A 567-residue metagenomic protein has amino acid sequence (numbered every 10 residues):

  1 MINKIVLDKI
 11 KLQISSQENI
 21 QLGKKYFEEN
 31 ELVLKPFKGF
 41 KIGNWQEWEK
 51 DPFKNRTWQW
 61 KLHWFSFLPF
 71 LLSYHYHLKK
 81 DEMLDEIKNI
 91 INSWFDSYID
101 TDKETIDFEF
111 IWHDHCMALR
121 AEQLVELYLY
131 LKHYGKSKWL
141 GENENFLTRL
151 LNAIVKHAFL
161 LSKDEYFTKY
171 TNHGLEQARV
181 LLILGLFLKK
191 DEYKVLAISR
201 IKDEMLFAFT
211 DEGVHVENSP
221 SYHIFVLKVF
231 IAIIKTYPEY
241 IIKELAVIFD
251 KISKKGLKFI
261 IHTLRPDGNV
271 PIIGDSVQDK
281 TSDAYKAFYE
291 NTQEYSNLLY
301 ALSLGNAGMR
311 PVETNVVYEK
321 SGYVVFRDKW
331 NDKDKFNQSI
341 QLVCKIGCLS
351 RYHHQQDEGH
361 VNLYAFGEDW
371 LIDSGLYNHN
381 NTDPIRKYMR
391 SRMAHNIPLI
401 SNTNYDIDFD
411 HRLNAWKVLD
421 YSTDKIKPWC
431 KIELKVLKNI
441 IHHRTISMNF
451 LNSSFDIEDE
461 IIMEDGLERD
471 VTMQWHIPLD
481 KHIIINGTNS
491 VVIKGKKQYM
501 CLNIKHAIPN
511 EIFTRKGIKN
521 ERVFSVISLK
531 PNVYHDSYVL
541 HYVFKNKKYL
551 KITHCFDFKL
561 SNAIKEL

Functional and structural regions predicted by a protein language model:
M1, A118, T171, S276 (+2 more regions): CBM-like, beta-strand-rich accessory domains located in the C-terminal region of large, secreted polysaccharide-active
M1-K41: Extreme N-terminal leader/anchor segments
L32-K61, L72-L78: Asp/Glu-centered strand-loop micro-motifs enriched in Gly/Pro and often flanked by an aromatic residue
N55-S253: Aromatic-lined, polymer-binding surfaces characteristic of secreted/periplasmic polysaccharide-degrading enzymes
H63, Q177, G256, K320-G322 (+5 more regions): Residues that flank catalytic or metal-binding motifs in active/ligand-binding sites
V214-L371, K431, N546: Carbohydrate-active enzyme catalytic cores, enriched for enzymes that act on polyanionic acidic polysaccharides
W330-K333, C348-L349, F366-W370, L376-N378 (+4 more regions): Short, glycine-/Ser/Thr-/acidic-enriched flexible segments
Q355-Q356, W370-S391: Aromatic/acidic polysaccharide-binding cleft in carbohydrate-active enzymes
